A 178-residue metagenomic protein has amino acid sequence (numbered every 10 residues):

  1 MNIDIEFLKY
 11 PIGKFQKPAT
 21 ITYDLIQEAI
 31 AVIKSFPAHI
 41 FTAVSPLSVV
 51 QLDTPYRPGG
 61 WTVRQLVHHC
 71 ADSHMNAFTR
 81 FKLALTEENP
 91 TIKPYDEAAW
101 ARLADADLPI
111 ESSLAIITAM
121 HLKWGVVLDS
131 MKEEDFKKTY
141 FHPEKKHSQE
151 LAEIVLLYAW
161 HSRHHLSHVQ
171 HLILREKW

Functional and structural regions predicted by a protein language model:
M1-I12, Q16, L52-A98, T139-W178: Short, contiguous alpha-helical
N2, I26-I30, T86, V127: A broad, low-specificity signal for short, low-complexity segments enriched in glycine/proline and polar/charged
I21-R57: Short, contiguous, helix-prone interaction/anchoring segments in small proteins
T22-I26, L103-I110, H147-L151: A short, mixed-charge helix-start or loop-turn motif at secondary-structure junctions
Q27-K34, R64, H68, E111 (+3 more regions): A generic "alpha-helical surface" signal
A31-A43, W100-K138: Acidic/histidine-rich alpha-helical segments that form the ligand environment of transition-metal centers
S35, S45-S48, S73, S112-S113 (+4 more regions): Generic serine detector
H39, A43-P46, V50, R80 (+5 more regions): Amphipathic, soluble alpha-helical interaction motifs
